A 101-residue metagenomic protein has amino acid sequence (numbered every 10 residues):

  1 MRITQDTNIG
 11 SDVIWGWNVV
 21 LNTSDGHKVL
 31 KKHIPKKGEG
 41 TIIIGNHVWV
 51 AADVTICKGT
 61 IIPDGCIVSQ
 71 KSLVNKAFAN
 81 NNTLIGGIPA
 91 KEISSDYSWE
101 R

Functional and structural regions predicted by a protein language model:
M1-I61, Q70-S72, A77, I88-P89 (+1 more regions): Flexible, glycine/small-residue-enriched loop-and-beta-strand segment within the central core of proteins
N81, G86: Catalytic binding pocket for nucleotide-activated donors in carbohydrate/polymer assembly enzymes
